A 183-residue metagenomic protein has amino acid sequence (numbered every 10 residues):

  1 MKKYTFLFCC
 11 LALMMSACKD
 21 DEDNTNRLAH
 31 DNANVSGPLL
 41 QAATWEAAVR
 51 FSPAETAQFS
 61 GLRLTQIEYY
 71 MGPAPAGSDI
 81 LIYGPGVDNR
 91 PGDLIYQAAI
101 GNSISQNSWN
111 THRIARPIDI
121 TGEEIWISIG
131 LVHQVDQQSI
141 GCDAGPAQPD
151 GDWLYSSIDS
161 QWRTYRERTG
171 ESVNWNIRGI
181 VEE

Functional and structural regions predicted by a protein language model:
M1-Y4: Positively charged n-region of N-terminal signal peptides that target proteins for export
F6-C10: Sec-dependent N-terminal signal peptides
M14-A17: C-terminal motif of bacterial Sec signal peptides marking the signal peptidase cleavage site
K19-N89, L131-E183: Beta-sheet-rich sandwich/jelly-roll-like modules and their strand-loop junctions
F59-S60, I104-N107, I120-G122, G170-S172: Surface-exposed coil/turn segments at beta-strand junctions on protein surfaces, enriched
D93-I104: Solvent-exposed serine/threonine-rich low-complexity stretches and specific carbohydrate-binding patches
N102-S105, R113-I114, Q137: Beta-strand-centric surfaces of beta-sandwich/beta-rich domains
N110-W126, V132-Q134: Short, surface-exposed tryptophan/glycine-enriched loops that mediate extracellular molecular recognition
